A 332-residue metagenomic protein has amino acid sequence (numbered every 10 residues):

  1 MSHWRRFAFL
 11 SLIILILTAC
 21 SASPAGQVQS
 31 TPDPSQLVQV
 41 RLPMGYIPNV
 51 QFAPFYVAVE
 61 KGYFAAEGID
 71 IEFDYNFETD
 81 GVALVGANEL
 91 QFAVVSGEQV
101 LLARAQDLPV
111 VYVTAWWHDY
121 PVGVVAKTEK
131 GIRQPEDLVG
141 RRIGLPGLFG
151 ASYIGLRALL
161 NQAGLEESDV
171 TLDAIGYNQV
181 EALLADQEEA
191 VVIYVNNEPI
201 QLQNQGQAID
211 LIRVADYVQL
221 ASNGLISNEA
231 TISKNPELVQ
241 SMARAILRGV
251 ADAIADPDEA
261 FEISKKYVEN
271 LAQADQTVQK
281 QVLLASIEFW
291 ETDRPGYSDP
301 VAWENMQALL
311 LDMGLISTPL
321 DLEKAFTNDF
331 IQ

Functional and structural regions predicted by a protein language model:
M1-F9: Bacterial N-terminal signal peptides that target proteins for export
L10-I14: Hydrophobic alpha-helical membrane-embedded or membrane-associated segments
I16-A19: C-terminal motif of bacterial Sec signal peptides marking the signal peptidase cleavage site
S21-Q29: Bacterial lipoprotein signal-peptidase II cleavage site
Q29-E166, T171-A174, V180-A185, E189-N196 (+2 more regions): Short, glycine-/small- and polar/acidic-enriched structural segments that line small-molecule recognition paths
W116-A126, Q203-T231, V239, A243 (+2 more regions): Periplasmic-binding protein-like
K234-L315: Secondary-structure end/capping motifs
A308, D312-Q332: Hinge/cleft segment of the Venus flytrap/periplasmic-binding protein
